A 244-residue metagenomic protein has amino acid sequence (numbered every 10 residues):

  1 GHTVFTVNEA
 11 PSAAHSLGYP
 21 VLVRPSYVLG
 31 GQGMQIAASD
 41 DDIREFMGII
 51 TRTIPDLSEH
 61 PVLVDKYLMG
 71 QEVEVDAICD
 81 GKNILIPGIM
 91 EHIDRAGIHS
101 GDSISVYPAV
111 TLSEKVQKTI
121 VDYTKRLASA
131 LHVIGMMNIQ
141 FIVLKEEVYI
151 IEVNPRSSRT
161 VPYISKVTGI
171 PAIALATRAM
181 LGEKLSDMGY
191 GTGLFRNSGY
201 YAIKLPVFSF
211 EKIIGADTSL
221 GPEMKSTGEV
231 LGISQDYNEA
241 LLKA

Functional and structural regions predicted by a protein language model:
G1-M34: A conserved helix-loop-beta module that forms one wall/lid of the active-site cleft in ATP-utilizing catalytic domains
L17-P20, L29-Q32, A37-A244: ATP-dependent carboxylate activation and anion-phosphoryl transfer catalytic cores that bind Mg-ATP to form
